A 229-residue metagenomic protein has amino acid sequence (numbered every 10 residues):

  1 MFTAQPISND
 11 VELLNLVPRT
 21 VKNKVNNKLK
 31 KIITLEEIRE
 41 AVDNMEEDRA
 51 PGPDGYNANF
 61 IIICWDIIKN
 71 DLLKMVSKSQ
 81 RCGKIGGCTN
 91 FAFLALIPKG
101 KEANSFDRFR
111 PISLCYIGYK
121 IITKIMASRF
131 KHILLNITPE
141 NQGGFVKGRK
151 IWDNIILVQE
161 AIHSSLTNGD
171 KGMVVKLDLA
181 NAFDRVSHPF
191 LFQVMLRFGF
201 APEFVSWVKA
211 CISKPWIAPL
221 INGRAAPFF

Functional and structural regions predicted by a protein language model:
M1-D107, S113, I121, A225: Surface-exposed loop/turn segments and immediately adjacent short secondary-structure elements within folded domains
M1-Q5, V42, A50, I97 (+5 more regions): Residues that mediate protein self-association or partner binding, especially in amphipathic alpha-helical
F2, D107-T138, I156: Conserved pre-motif C helix in the palm subdomain of viral-like polymerases
R49-Y56, C88, N104-L114, D153-L196: Conserved catalytic palm subdomain of right-hand nucleotidyl-transferase polymerases, strongest for RNA-directed enzymes
F91-L94, P111, K171, K214-W216: Short glycine-rich loop/turn motifs
H132, H163-T167, I217-A218: Conserved helix-loop functional segments at active or binding sites
L179-F229: Conserved polymerase palm-domain catalytic core
